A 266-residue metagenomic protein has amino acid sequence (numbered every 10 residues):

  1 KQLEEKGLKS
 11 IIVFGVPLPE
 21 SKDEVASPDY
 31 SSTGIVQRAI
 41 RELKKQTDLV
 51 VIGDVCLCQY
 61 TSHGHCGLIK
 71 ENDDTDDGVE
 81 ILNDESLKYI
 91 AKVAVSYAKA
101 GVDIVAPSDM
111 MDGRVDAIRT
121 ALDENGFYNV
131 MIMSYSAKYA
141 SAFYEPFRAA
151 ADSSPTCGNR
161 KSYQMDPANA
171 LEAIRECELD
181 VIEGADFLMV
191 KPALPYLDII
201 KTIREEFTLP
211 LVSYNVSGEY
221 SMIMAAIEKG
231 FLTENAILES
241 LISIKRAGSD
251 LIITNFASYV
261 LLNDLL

Functional and structural regions predicted by a protein language model:
K1-L266: Alpha/beta enzyme core
